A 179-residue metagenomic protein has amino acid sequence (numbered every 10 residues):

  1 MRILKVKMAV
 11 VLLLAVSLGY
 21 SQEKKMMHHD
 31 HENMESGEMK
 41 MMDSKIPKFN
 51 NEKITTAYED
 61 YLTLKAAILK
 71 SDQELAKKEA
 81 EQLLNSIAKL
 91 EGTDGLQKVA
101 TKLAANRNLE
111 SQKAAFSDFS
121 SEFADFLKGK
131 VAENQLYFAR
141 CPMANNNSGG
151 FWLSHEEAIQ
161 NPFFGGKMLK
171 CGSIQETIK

Functional and structural regions predicted by a protein language model:
M1-V10: Bacterial N-terminal signal peptides that target proteins for export
L4, V16-K179: Intrinsically disordered, low-complexity terminal tails/loops enriched in metal-binding residues
